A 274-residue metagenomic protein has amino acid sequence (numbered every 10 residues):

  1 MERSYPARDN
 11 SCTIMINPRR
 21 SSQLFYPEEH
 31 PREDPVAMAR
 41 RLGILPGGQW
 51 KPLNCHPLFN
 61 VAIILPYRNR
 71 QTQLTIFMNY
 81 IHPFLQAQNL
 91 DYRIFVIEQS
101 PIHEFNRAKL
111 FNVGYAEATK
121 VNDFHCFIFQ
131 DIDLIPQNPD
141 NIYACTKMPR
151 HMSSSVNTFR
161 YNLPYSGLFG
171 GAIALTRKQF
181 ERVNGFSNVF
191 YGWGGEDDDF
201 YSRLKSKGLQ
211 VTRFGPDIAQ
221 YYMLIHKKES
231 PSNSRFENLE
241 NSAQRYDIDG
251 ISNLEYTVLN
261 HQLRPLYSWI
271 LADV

Functional and structural regions predicted by a protein language model:
M1-M38, V189-G192, D198-V274: C-terminal catalytic/acceptor-binding lobe
Y5-A7, Q49-C55: Extracellular/luminal ectodomains of metazoan preproproteins built from arrays of small disulfide-bonded modules
R40-K51, R70-L85: Short, well-formed alpha-helical segments that are part of the catalytic scaffolds of diverse glycosyltransferases
L53-N54, L58-N60, L65-I76, P101-I102: Active-site beta-to-alpha loop of glycosyltransferases that engages the nucleotide-sugar donor
F59-L65, I81, R93-V96, G114: Hydrophobic targeting segments
A62, Q73-I76, Y80, K109-V113 (+1 more regions): Acidic, Ser/Thr-rich intrinsically disordered and amphipathic helical segments
F95-H103: Thiol-based oxidoreductase modules, predominantly thioredoxin-like and allied folds used for disulfide exchange
I102, N106-A108, Y115-T119, C126-Q130 (+1 more regions): Conserved catalytic core of nucleotide-sugar-dependent glycosyltransferases
